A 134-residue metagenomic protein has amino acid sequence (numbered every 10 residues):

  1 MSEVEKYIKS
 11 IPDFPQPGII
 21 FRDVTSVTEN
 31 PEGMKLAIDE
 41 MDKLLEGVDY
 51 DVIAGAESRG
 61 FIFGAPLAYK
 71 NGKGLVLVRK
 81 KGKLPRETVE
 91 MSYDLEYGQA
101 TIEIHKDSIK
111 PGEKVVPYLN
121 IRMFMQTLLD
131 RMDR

Functional and structural regions predicted by a protein language model:
M1-R134: PRPP-associated nucleotide enzymes
